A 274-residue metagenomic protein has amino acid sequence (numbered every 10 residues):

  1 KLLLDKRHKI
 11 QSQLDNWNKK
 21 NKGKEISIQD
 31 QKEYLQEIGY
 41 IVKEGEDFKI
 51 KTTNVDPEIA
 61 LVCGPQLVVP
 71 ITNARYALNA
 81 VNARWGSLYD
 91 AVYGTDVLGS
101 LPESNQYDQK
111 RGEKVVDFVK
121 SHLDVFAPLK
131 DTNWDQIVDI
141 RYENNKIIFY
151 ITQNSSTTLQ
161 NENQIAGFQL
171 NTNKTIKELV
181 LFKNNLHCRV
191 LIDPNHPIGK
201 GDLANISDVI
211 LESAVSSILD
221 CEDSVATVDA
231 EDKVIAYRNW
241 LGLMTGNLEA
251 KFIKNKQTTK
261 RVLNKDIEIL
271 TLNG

Functional and structural regions predicted by a protein language model:
K1-E25, Q29-V42, I50: N-terminal-proximal low-complexity accessory segments that begin disordered and transition into the first
E33, E37-G274: Catalytic alpha/beta active-site cores
